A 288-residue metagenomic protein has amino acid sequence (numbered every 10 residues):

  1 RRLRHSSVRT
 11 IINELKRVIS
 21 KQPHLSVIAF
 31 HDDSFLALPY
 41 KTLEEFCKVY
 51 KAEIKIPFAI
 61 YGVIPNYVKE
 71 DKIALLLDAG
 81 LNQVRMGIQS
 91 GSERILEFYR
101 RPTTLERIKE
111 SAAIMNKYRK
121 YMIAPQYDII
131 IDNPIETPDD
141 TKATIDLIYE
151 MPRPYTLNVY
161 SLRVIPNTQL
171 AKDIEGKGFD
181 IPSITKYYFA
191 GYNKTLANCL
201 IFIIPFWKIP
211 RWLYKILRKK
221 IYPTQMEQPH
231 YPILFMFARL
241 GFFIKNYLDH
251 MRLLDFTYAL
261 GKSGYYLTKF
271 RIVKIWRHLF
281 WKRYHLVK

Functional and structural regions predicted by a protein language model:
R1-A124, I131, D146: Radical SAM [4Fe-4S] cluster-binding motif and immediate context
S20, T104, R153, F179-D180: Residue-level marker of structural boundaries
H24-V27, R153, Y192: Short acidic (Asp/Glu) and glycine-rich catalytic loops that position anionic groups and cofactors
L38-P39, R94, F98-Y99, I131-D139 (+2 more regions): Flexible glycine/acidic-rich beta-alpha junction loops that bind and position SAM and/or redox cofactors in anaerobic
D140-T144: Short alpha-helix in the alpha/beta-hydrolase fold that links the catalytic acid
D146-R153: Basic phosphate/pyrophosphate-binding loop/patch that engages nucleotide-derived ligands
R153-P154, F243: Short hydrophobic/aromatic segments of transmembrane alpha-helices and their interfaces
T168-E175, P182-K288: Radical SAM enzyme core and accessory elements
